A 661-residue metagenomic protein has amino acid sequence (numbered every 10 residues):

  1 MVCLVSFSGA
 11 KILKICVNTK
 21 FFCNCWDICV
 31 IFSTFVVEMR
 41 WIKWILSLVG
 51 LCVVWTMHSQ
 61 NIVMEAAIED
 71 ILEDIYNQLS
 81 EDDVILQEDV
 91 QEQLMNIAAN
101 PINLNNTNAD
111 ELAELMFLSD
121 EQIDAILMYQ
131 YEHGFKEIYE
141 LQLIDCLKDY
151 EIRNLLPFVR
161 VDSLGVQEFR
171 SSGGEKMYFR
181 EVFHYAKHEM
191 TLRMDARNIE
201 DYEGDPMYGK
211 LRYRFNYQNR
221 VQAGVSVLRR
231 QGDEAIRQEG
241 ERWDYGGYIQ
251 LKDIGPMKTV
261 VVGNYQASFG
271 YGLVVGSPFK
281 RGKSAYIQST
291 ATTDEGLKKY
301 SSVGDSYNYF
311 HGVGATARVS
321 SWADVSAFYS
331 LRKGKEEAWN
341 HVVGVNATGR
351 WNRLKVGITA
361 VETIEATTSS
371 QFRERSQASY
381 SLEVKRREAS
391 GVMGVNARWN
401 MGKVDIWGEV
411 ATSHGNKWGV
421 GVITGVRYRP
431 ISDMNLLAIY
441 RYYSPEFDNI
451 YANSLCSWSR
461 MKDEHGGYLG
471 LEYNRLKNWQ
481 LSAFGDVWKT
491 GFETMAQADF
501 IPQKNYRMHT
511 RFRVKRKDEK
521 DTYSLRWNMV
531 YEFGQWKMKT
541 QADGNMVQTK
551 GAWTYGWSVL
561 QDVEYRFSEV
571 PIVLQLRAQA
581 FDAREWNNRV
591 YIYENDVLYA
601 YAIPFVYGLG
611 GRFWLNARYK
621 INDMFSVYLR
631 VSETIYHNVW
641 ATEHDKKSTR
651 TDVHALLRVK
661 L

Functional and structural regions predicted by a protein language model:
C3, I12, V17-N18, F22-M64: Bacterial Sec-dependent N-terminal signal peptides
R40, H58-A235, G240-L251, G255 (+1 more regions): Compositionally biased linear targeting/interaction segments
N108, S119, K148-E151, Q218 (+5 more regions): Residue-level recognition of beta-strand termini and adjacent short loop/turns
Y202, P206, N340-V343, G349-R373 (+2 more regions): Exposed, low-structure sequence patches enriched in small/polar residues
L228-D244, S302-G304, A411-G415, V547-G551: Outer-membrane beta-barrel proteins
Q238-G296, S302-V325, D433-D448, S568-W586: Outer membrane beta-barrel
V261, G314-R318, D324-F328, N346-T348 (+2 more regions): Residues within well-ordered beta-strands of beta-sheet-rich folds
Y300-S326, R332, E336, V606 (+2 more regions): Outer-membrane beta-barrel transmembrane strands
